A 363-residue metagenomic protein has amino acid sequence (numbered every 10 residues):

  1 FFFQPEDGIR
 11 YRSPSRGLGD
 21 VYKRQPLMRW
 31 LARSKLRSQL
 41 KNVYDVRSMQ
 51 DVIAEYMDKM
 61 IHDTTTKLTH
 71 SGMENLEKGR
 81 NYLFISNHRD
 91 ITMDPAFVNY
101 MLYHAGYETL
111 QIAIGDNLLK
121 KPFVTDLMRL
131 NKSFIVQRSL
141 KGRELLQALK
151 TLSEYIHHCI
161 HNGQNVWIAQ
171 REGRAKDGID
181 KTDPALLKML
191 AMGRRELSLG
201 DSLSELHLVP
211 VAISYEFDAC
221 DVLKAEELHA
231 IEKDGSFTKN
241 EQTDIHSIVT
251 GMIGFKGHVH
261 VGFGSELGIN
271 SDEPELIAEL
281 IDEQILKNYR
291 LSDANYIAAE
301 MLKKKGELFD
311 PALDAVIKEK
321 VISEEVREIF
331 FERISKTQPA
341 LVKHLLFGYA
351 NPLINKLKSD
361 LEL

Functional and structural regions predicted by a protein language model:
P5-Y22: Short, small-residue-biased leader/transition segments that mark boundaries at the very start of proteins
R16, A32-S38: Extended, charge-enriched "interface" segments that sit outside catalytic cores
L36-A54: Helix-enriched interaction subdomains in cytosolic or periplasmic regions, typified by TIR/SEFIR signaling/NADase cores
M49, I53-H62, D90-D94, K141-L152 (+1 more regions): Phosphate/oxyanion-binding active-site loops and adjacent basic polyanion-contact surfaces
Y56-S86: Helix-to-loop junction immediately C-terminal to a conserved catalytic motif
M73, R89, G115-L118, S133 (+4 more regions): An acidic- and aromatic-residue-enriched active-site/binding cleft used to recognize and process polar
E77-L145, A191-D201: Catalytic core of membrane glycerolipid acyltransferases/transacylases, capturing the structured, soluble-facing
L145-L363: Non-catalytic C-terminal accessory region of glycerolipid acyltransferases and related lyso-lipid remodeling enzymes
